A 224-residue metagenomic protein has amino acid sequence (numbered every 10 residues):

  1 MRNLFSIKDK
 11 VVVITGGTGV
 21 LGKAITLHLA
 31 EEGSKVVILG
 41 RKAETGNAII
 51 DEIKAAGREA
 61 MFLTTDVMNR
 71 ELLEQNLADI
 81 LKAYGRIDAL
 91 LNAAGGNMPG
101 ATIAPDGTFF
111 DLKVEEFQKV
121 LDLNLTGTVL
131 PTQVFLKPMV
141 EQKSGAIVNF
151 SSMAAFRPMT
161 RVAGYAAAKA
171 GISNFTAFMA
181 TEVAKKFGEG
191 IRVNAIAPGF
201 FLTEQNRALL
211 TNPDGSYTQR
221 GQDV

Functional and structural regions predicted by a protein language model:
N3, A104-G107, K186-F187, A195 (+1 more regions): A glycine/serine/threonine-rich, flexible loop-to-helix segment that serves as the NAD(P) cofactor-binding "lid"
V11, T18-G19, K42: Conserved glycine-rich cofactor-binding loop
S34-A48: Conserved glycine-rich Rossmann-like NAD(P)H-binding loop of the short-chain dehydrogenase/reductase
A43, T64-N76, V114: The beta1-alpha1 cofactor-binding region of Rossmann-like NAD(H)/NADP(H)-dependent oxidoreductases
G96, F110-V129, S144, V148 (+1 more regions): Catalytic Tyr-X3-Lys loop
A101-F109, K113-Q118, R220: Substrate-binding pocket helix/loop in short-chain dehydrogenase/reductase
T132, A168: Active-site helix of classical SDR
S152: Residue(s) in the substrate-gating loop at a strand-loop-helix junction that position the organic substrate next
